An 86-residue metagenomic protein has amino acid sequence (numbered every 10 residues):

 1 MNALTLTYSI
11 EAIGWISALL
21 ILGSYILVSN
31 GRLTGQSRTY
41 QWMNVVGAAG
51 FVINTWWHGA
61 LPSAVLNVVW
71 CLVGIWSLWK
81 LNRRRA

Functional and structural regions predicted by a protein language model:
M1-T7: Membrane-interface helix termini and inter-helical loops of multi-pass transporters
T7-L19, H58, S63-C71: Structural signature of hydrophobic alpha-helical transmembrane segments
L22-S29, A49-W56, I75: Alpha-helical transmembrane segments of multipass membrane proteins
S29-Q41: Short, amphipathic, aromatic/basic-enriched membrane-interface segments that mark the entry/exit of transmembrane
Y40-G50: Hydrophobic alpha-helical membrane segments
W70-W79: Alpha-helical transmembrane segments and their membrane-interface exit regions
R83-A86: Short, charged juxtamembrane terminal tails flanking transmembrane helices
